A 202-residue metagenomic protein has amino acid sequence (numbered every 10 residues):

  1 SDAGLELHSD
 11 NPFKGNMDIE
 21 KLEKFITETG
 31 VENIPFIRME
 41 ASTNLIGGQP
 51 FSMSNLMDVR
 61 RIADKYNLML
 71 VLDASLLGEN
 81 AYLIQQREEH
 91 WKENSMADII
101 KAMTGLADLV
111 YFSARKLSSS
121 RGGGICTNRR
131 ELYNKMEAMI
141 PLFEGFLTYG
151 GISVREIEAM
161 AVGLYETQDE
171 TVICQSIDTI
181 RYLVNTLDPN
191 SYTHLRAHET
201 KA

Functional and structural regions predicted by a protein language model:
D2-D58: PLP-dependent aminotransferase-class I/II
D18-K21, I84, W91, S95 (+1 more regions): Hydrophobic, small-residue-rich alpha-helical packing segments that form membrane-like cores
F36, M69-V71, L109: Structural preference for beta-strand elements that scaffold enzyme active sites
R38-G47, L76-E88, S118-R121, L142 (+1 more regions): Active-site-proximal beta-alpha loop/turn segments in soluble metabolic enzymes
P50-W91: Catalytic PLP-binding core of fold-type I/II PLP enzymes
L76, S95-M136, I152-A159: Active-site PLP attachment segment
G122-T148, E158-C174, D178-D188: Conserved core segment of the aminotransferase class I/II
T193-T200: Conserved small/polar residues in nucleotide/adenosyl-binding loops
